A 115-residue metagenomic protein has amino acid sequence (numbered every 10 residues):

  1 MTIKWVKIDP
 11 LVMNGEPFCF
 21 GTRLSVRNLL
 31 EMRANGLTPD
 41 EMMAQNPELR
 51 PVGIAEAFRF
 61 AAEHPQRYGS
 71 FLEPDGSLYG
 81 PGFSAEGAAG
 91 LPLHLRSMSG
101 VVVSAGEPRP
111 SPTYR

Functional and structural regions predicted by a protein language model:
I3-F18: Short, Lys/Arg-enriched N-terminal segment that forms or immediately precedes the first helix of a structured domain
G21: Anion-recognition interface
L24-R115: Long, charge-rich, low-complexity alpha-helical segments
